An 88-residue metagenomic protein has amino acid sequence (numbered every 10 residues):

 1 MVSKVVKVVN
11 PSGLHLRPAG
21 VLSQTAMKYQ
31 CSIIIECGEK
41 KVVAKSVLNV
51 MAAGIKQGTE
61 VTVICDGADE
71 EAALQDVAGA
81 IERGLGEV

Functional and structural regions predicted by a protein language model:
M1-V5, E60: Intrinsic-disorder/low-complexity, polar/charged segments enriched in Ser/Thr/Lys/Arg/Asp/Glu/Gln
K7-Q57, I64-C65: Compact, glycine-rich, soluble single-domain proteins
A52-V88: C-terminal structural segments of small proteins and small subunits
